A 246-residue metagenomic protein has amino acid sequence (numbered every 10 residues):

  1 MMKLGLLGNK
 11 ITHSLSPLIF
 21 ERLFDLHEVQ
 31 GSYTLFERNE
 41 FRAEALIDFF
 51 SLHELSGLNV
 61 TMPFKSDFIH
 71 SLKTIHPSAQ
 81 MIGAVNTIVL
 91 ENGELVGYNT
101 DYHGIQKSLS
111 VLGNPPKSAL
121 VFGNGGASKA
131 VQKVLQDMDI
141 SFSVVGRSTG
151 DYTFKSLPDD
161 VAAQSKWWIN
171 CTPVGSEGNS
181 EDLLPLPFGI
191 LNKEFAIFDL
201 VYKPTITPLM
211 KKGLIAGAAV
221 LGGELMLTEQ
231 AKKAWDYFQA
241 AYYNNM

Functional and structural regions predicted by a protein language model:
M2-V111, A216: Phosphate/diphosphate ligand-binding glycine-rich loop within oxidoreductases
G8, N99-Y102, L109, G113-M138 (+1 more regions): Glycine-rich adenosine-cofactor-binding loop
V60-D67, G126-A127, P173-E177, K203: Short glycine-rich anion-binding loops that position phosphate/pyrophosphate groups of nucleotides and phosphorylated
E91, G113-A119, L191-K193: Short helix-loop-beta connector
K107, A219-Y242: Active-site capping/gating segments
D137-F142, I215-A219: Conserved S-adenosyl-L-methionine
Y152-L221: Rossmann-like adenosine-cofactor binding region
